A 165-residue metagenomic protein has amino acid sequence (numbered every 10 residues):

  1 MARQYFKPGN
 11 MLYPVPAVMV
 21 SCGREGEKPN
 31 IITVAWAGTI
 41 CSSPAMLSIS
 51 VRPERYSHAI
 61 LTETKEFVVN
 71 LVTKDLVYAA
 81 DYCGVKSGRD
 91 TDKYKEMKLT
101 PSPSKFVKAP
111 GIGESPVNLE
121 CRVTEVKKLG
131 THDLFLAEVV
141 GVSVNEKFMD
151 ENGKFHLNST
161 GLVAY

Functional and structural regions predicted by a protein language model:
M1-Y165: Basic, polyanion-binding surface patches
